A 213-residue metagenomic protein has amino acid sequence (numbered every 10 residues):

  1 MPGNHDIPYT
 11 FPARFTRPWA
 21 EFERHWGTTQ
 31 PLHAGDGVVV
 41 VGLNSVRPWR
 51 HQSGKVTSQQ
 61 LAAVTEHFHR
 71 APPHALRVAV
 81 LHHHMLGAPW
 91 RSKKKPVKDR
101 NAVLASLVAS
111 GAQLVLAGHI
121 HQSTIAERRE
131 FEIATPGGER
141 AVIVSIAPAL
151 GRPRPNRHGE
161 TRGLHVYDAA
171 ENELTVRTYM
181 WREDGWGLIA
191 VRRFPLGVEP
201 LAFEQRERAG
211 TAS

Functional and structural regions predicted by a protein language model:
M1-E66, A71, A105-V108, E132-I133 (+2 more regions): Extended active-site neighborhood of metal-dependent phosphoesterases/phosphodiesterases
N4-D6, S45-V46, H83-H84, G118-I120 (+1 more regions): Active-site metal-binding loops of divalent metal-dependent hydrolases
F11-A13, H51-V56, W90-K95, P155-H158: Short, solvent-exposed loop/turn segments at secondary-structure boundaries
G37-R47, V78-H82, V142-A149: Active-site-proximal beta-strand elements of phosphoester/diester hydrolases
P72-A88: Short acidic, glycine-rich surface-loop motifs adjacent to enzyme active sites
P73-L76, A112, E173: A general structural motif
K93-A170: Conserved beta-sheet core of the metallophosphoesterase superfamily
D168-S213: A short C-terminal boundary segment appended to hydrolase-like catalytic domains
